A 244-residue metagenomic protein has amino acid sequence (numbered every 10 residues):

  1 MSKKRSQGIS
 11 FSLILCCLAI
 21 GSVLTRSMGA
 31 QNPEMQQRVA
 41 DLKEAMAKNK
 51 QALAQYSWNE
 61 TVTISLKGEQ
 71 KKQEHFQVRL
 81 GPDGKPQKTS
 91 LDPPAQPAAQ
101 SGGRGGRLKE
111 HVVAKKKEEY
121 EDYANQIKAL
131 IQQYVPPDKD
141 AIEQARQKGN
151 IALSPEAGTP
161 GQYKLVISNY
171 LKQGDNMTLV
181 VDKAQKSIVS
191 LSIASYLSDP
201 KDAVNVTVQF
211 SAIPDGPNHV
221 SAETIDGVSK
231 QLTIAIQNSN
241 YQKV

Functional and structural regions predicted by a protein language model:
S2-C17: Bacterial N-terminal signal peptides that target proteins for export
L18-M28: C-terminal segment of classical bacterial N-terminal signal peptides
A30-N176, A184-I188, L197-V204, V228-V244: Structured extracytoplasmic
T178-L179, S190-S192: Periplasmic/lumenal scaffold domains of single-pass inner-membrane subunits that build Gram-negative envelope
L191, S221-I225: Beta-strand-dense domains in secreted/periplasmic systems and polymorphic toxin scaffolds
I193-L197, T207-F210: Short helix/strand-bridging catalytic loops that position acidic/His residues to coordinate divalent metals and engage
N205-D215, N240-Y241: Extended lipid/amphipathic-ligand handling interfaces
D215-N218, T233: Loop-rich catalytic cores of soluble enzymes, especially ATP-dependent carboxylate-amine ligases and other
